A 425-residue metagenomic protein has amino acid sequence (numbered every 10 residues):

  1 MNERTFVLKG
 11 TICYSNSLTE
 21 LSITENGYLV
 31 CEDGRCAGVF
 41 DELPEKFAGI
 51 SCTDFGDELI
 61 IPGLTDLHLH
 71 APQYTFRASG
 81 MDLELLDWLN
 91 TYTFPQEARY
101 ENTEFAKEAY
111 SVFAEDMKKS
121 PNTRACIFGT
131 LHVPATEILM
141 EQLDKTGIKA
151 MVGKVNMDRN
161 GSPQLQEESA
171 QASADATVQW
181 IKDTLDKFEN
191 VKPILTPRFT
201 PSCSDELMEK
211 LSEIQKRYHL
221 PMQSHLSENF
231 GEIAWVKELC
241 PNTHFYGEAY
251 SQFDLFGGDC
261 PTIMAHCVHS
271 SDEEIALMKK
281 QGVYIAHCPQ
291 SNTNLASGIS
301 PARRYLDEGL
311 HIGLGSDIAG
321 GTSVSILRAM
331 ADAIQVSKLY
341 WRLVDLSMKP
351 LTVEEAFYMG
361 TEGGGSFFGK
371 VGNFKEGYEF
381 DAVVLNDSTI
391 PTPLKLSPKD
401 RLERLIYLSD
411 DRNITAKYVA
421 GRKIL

Functional and structural regions predicted by a protein language model:
M1-F47, L59: N-terminal metal-binding scaffold of metallo-dependent hydrolase/deaminase domains
N2-K9, E45-W88, S111, K118-K119: Replace "His-x-His-based motif
T11, L29, G34, D57 (+16 more regions): Divalent metal-coordination and catalytic microenvironments
T11, Q252-G258, R303-P391: His/Asp/Glu-enriched, well-ordered alpha-helical/loop segment that forms or immediately abuts the divalent-metal
Y14-S17, E379-L425: C-terminal cap of metal-dependent C-N hydrolases
R77-E108, R159-Q171, N229-D259, D332-L351: Active-site gating loops and adjacent loop-to-helix segments of metal-dependent hydrolytic enzymes
R77-I148, S173-K187: Alpha-helical scaffold segments that flank or form the walls of functional sites
I138-V268: Metal-coordinating catalytic core of metallo-dependent amide/deamination hydrolases
